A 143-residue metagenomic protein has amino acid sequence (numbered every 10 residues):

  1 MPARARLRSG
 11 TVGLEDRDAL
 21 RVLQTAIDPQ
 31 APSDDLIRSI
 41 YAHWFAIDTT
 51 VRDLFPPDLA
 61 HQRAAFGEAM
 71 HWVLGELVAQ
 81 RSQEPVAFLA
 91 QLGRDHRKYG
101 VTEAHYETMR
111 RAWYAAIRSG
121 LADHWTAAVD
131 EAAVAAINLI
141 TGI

Functional and structural regions predicted by a protein language model:
M1-I143: Core of compact, soluble alpha-helical bundle domains
